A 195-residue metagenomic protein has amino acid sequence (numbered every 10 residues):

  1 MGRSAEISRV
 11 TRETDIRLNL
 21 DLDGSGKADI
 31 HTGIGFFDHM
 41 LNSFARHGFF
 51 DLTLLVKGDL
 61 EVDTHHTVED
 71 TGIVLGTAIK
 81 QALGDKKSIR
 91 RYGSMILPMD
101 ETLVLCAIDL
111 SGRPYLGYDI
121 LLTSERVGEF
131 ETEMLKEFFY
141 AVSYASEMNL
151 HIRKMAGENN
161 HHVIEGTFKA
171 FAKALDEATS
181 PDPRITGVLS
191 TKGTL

Functional and structural regions predicted by a protein language model:
M1-L195: N-terminal intrinsically disordered, cationic/polar leader segments that include organellar targeting peptides
